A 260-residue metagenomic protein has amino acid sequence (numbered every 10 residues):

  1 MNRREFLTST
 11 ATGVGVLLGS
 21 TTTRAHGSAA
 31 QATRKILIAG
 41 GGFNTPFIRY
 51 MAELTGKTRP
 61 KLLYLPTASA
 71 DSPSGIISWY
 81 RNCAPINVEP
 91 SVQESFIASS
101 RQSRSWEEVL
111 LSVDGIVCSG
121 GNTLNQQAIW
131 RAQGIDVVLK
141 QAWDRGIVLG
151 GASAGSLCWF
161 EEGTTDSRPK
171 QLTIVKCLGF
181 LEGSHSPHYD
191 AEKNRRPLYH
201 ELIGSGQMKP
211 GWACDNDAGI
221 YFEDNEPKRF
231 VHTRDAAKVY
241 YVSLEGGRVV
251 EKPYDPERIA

Functional and structural regions predicted by a protein language model:
M1-N2: N-terminal secretory signal peptides
E5-A25: N-terminal export signals
S28-R59, S69, P73-P85, G115 (+2 more regions): C-terminal and late-domain segments of enzyme folds
I38, V92-Q93, V117-C118, L149-A152 (+1 more regions): General beta-strand structural signal in soluble alpha/beta enzymes
G40-G42, V92-I97, N125-I129, Y189-D190: Short, flexible loop segments at the rims of nucleotide/cofactor-binding pockets, characterized by
L63-T67: Short internal beta-strands
S69-N125: Portal/gating segments that form or line small-molecule/metal binding sites
S119-R196: Class I SAM-dependent methyltransferase SAM-binding "motif I" and its flanking Rossmann-like core
